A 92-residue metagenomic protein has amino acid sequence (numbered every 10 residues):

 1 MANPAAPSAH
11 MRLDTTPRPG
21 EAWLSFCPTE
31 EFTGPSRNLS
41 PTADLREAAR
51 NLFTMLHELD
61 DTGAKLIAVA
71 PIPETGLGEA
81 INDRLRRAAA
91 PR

Functional and structural regions predicted by a protein language model:
M1-P91: A C-terminal functional module that forms or caps the active site or interfaces directly with catalytic machinery
